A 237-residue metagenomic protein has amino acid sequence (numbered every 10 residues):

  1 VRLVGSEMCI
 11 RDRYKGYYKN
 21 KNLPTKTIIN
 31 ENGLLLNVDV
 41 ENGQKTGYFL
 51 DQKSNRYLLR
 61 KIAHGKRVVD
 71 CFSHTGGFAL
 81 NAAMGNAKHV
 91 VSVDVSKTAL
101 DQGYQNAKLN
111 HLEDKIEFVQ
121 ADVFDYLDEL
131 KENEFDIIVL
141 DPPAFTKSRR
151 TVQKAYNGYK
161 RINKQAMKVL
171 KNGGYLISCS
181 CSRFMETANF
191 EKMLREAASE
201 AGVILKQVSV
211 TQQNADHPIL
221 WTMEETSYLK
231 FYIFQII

Functional and structural regions predicted by a protein language model:
V1-I10: Single conserved hydrophobic/aromatic residue that forms the stacking wall/gate of nucleotide- or nucleobase-binding
R13-N86: Glycine-rich adenosyl-nucleotide cofactor-binding module
N86, K108-D114, S199-I204: Short helix-capping segments at alpha-helix termini
H89-D94: Conserved SAM-binding motif I beta-strand of class I
T98-V139: S-adenosyl-L-methionine
L112, L170-N172: Helix-to-beta-strand junctions that scaffold the AdoMet/dcAdoMet cofactor pocket in Class I SAM-dependent enzymes
E134, R161, Y175-I237: C-terminal catalytic and target-recognition region of SAM-dependent MTase-like enzymes, primarily methyltransferases
D136-Q165: Mobile active-site "lid"/loop adjacent to the S-adenosyl-L-methionine
